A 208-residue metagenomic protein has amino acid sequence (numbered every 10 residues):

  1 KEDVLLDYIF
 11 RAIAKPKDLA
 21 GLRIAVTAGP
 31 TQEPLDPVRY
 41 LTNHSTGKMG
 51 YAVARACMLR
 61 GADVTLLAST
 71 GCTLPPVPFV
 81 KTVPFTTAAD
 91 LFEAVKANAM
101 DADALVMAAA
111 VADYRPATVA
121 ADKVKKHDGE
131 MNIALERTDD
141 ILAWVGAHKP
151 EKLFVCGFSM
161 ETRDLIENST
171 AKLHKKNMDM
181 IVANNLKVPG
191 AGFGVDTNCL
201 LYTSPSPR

Functional and structural regions predicted by a protein language model:
E2, L6, M58, D63-G192: Glycine-rich phosphate/dinucleotide-binding loop and adjoining beta-alpha-beta core of small-molecule
Y8-R11: Oxidoreductase and adenylate-handling cofactor-binding alpha/beta cores
I13-T46, A110, E151-K172: Glycine-rich phosphate/diphosphate-binding loops and the adjacent beta-loop-alpha structural elements that coordinate
A20, D196-T197: A generic structural signal for well-ordered coil/turn residues at beta-strand boundaries that shape enzyme active-site
R23-T86: Glycine-rich phosphate/diphosphate-binding loop of Rossmann-like nucleotide-binding domains
A191, T197-N198: Terminal RNA-binding accessory module
Y202-R208: Conserved small/polar residues in nucleotide/adenosyl-binding loops
